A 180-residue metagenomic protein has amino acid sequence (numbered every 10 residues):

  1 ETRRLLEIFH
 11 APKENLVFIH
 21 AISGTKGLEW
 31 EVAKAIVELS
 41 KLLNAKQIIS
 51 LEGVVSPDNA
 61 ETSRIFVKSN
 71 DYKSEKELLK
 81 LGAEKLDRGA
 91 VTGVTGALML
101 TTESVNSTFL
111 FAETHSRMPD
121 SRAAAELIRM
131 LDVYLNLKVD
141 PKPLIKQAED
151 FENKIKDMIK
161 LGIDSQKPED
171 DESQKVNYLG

Functional and structural regions predicted by a protein language model:
E1-A21: N-terminal short beta-loop-beta anion/metal-coordinating cradle
I8-K13, K41, L100-E103: Solvent-exposed alpha-helices and their adjacent loops that cap or buttress functional pockets in soluble metabolic
E14, K26-S74: Internal, conserved structured core segments that host functional sites
N15-T25, K80-E84: Short, basic, glycine/proline-bearing loop/turn elements
V17-I19, I49, N106-F111: Hydrophobic/aromatic beta-strand patches that form the interior of the parallel beta-sheet core in alpha/beta enzyme
I22, E52-V54, A112-E113: Histidine- and/or cysteine-centered catalytic micro-motif in compact active-site loops
P57-Y134, Y178: Catalytic cores of processing enzymes, dominated by hydrolases/peptidases, characterized by acidic/His-rich
N106-G180: Extended, histidine- and acidic-residue-enriched regions that form the cofactor-binding/catalytic faces
